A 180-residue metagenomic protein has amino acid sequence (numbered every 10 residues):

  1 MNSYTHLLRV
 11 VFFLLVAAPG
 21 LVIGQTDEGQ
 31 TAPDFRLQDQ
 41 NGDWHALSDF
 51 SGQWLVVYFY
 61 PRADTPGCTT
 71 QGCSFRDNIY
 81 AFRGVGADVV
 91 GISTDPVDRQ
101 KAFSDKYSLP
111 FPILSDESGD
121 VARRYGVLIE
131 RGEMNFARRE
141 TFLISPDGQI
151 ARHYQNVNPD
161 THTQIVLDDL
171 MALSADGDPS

Functional and structural regions predicted by a protein language model:
Y4-D34, D178-S180: N-proximal helix/coil linker or "cap" segments that precede and/or mark the start of modular domains
T26, D39-Q40, I144-S145: Short, acidic, Ser/Thr-enriched surface-loop or helix-capping motifs
A32-P33, W54, R138-E140: Short loop/turn microsegments at loop-to-beta-strand junctions
F35-W54: A short beta-strand-turn-helix
S48-T69, F75: Short active-site neighborhood of thiol/selenol oxidoreductases, capturing the structured segment around
G67-L109, E117-V121: Structural microenvironment flanking redox-active thiols in thiol-disulfide oxidoreductases
F136-S180: Thiol-/selenol-based redox modules, centered on thioredoxin-like and closely related oxidoreductase domains
